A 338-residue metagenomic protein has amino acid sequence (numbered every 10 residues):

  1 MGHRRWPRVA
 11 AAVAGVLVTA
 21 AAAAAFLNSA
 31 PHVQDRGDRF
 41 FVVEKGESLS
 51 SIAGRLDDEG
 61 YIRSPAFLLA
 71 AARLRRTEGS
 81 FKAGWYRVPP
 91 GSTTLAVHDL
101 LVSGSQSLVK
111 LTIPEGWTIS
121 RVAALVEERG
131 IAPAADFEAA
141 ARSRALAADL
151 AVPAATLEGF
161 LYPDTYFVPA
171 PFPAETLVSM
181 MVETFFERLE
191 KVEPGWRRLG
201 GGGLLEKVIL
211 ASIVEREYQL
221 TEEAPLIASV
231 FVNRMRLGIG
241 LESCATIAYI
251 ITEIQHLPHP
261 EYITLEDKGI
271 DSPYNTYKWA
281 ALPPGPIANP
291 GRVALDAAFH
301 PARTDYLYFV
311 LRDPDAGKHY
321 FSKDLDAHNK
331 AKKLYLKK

Functional and structural regions predicted by a protein language model:
G2-D38: N-terminal type II signal-anchor transmembrane helix that functions as the membrane-insertion/stop-transfer segment
P7-A11, D38-V43, G79, W117-R121 (+2 more regions): Short low-complexity stretches enriched in small and charged residues
A11-G15, E59-G60, A83-W85, F137-A140 (+2 more regions): N-terminal start-of-chain detector that recognizes signal peptides and the immediate post-cleavage beginning
G15, F41-E44, P89, I287 (+1 more regions): Pocket-edge positions in alpha/beta enzyme catalytic cores
V18-T19, I52, I213: Hydrophobic core
A24-K191: Signal peptide-directed extracytoplasmic domains
L125, I131-A132, L146-K338: Bacterial extracytoplasmic/cell-wall-associated proteins, especially those involved in peptidoglycan
